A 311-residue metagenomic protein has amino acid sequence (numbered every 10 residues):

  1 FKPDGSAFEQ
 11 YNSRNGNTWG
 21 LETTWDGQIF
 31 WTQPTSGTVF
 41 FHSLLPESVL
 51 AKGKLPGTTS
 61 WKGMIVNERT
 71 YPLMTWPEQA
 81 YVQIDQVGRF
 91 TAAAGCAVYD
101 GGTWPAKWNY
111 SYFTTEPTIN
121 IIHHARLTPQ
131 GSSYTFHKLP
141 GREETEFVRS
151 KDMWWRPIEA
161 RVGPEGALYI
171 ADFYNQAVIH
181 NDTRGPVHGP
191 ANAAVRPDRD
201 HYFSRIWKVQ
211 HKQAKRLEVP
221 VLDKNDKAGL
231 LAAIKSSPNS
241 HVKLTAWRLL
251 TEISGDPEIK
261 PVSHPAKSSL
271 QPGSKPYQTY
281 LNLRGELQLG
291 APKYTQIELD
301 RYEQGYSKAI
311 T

Functional and structural regions predicted by a protein language model:
F1-K235, L244-E252, S274: Beta-propeller domains with acidic blade repeats across secreted/periplasmic ectodomains and cytosolic WD/CNH propellers
L217-P220, H241-G255, S274-A291, I297-R301 (+1 more regions): Structural detector for internal amphipathic alpha-helices that build alpha-solenoid repeat scaffolds
K224-A232, G255-S268, L289-E303: Amphipathic alpha-helical scaffolding segments comprising HEAT/armadillo-like alpha-solenoid repeats
P238: Acidic di-acidic motifs
